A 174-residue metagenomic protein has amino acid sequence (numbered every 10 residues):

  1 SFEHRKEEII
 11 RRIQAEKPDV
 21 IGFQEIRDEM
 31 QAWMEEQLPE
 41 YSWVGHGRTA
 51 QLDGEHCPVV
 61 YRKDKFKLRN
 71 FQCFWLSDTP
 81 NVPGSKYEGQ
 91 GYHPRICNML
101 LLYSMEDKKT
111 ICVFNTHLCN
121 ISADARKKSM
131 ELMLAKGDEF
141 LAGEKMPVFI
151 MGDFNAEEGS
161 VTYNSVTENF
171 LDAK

Functional and structural regions predicted by a protein language model:
S1-F2: Mobile, glycine- and charge-enriched loop segments and immediately flanking short secondary-structure elements within
I9-F23: Proline-aspartate-enriched helix->loop->beta-strand connector
A15-K17, S104-K108, F140-M146: Glycine-rich phosphate-binding loop signature in dinucleotide/nucleotide-binding domains
K17, N115-C119: Short, histidine-centered active-site or binding-site loop motifs used for metal coordination, general acid-base
V20-T110, F114: Structured beta-strand-rich core segments of catalytic domains in phosphoester-bond hydrolases
Q24, T116, M151-D153: Active-site flanking residues adjacent to catalytic metal/cofactor-binding acidic residues
C112, I121-K174: Metal-dependent phosphoesterases centered on the DNase I-like endonuclease/exonuclease/phosphatase
